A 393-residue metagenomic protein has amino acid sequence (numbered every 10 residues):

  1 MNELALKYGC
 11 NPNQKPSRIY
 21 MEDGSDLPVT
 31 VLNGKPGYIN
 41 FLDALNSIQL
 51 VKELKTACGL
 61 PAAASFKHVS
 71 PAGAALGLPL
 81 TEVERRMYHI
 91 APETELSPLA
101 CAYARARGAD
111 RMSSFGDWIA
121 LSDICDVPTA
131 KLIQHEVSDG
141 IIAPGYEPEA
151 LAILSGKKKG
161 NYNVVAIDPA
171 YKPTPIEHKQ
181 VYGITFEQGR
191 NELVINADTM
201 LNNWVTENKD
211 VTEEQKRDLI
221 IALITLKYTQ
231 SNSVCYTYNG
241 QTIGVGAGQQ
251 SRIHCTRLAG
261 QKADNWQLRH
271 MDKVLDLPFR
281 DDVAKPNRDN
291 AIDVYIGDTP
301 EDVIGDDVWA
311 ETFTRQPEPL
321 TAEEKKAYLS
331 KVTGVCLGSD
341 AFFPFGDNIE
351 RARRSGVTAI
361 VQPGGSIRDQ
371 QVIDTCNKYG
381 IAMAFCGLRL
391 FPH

Functional and structural regions predicted by a protein language model:
M1-M200, E214-S233: Active-site loops and adjacent core secondary-structure elements that bind or stabilize anionic groups
D23-K35, A109-F115, Q188-E207, P286-V308 (+2 more regions): Gly-rich Lys/Arg/Thr-decorated short loops/hinges at beta-loop-alpha junctions or inter-strand turns that position
P36, N40, Q215, G248 (+2 more regions): Alpha-helix N-cap/helix-initiation motif
E53, Y228, N265-R269, R354 (+1 more regions): Conserved helix-loop functional segments at active or binding sites
A57-S65, V164-I167, S231-Y238, L268-F279 (+1 more regions): Flexible, glycine/charged-enriched surface loops at secondary-structure junctions
A72, D117, L121-S122, H135-V165 (+5 more regions): C-terminal binding/interaction regions
A72-M112, I243-G346: Glycine- and Gly-Pro-enriched alpha-helical subdomains that act as flexible, kink-prone "lid/hinge" or packing modules
P175-V211, R269-N290: Substrate-contacting helices/loops that form the catalytic groove of nucleic-acid and nucleotide-polymer processing
